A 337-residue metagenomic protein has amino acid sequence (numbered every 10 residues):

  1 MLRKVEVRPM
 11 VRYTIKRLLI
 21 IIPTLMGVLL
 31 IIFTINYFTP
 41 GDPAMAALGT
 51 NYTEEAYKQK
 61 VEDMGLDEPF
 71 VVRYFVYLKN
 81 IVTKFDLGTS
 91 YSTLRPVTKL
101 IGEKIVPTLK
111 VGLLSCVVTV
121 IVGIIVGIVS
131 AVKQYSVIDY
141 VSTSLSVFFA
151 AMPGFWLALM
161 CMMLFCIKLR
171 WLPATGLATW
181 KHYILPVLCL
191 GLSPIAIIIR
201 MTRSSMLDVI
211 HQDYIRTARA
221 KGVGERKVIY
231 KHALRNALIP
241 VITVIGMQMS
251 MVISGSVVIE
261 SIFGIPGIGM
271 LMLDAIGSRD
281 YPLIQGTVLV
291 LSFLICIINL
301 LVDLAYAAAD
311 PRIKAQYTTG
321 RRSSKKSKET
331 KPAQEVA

Functional and structural regions predicted by a protein language model:
L2, V7, D67-I124: An internal, D/E-rich "acidic patch" concept
V5-I35: Charged, compositionally biased N-terminal leader segments and the immediate start of the first structured element
P9-K16, I20, I125-C161: Cytoplasmic-entry segments and transmembrane alpha-helices of multi-pass inner-membrane transporters
V11-R12, I105-I138, L177-K328, P332-A337: Alpha-helical transmembrane segments of integral membrane proteins, especially multi-pass inner/plasma-membrane
T24-F75, S90, L169-L185: Hydrophobic alpha-helical transmembrane segments of membrane transport/permease proteins and related membrane-embedded
G27, I31, I35, V122 (+5 more regions): Alpha-helical membrane-inserting segments
T39, F149-M152, I253: Transmembrane helix irregularities
L94, T143-S204, G277: Membrane-water interface segments at transmembrane-helix boundaries in multipass membrane proteins
